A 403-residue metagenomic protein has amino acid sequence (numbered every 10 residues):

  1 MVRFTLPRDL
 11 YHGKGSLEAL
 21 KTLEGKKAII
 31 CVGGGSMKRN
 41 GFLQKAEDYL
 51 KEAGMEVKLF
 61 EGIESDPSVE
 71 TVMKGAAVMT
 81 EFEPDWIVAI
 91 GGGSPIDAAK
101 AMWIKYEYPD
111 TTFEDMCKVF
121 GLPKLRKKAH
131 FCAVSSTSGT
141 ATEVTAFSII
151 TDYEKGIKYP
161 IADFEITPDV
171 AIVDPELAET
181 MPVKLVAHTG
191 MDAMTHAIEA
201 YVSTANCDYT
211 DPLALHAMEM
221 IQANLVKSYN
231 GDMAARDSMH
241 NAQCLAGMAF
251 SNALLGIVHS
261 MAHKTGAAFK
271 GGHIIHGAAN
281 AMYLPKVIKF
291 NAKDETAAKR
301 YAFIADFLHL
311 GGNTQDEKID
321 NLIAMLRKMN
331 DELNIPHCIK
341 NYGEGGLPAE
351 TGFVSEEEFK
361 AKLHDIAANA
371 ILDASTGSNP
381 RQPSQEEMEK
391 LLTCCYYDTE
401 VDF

Functional and structural regions predicted by a protein language model:
M1-W86, I339: ATP/NTP phosphate-donor binding region
E70-E176: Glycine/threonine-rich beta-strand-loop-alpha-helix active-site module that forms ligand/phosphate-binding
G139, C244-N280, D373-G377: Glycine-rich phosphate/pyrophosphate-binding beta-alpha loops
F147-A253: Carboxylate- and glycine-rich phosphate/diphosphate-binding segment that chelates Mg2+/Mn2+
T204-L213, S228-S238, A253-V258, I274-G277 (+4 more regions): Flexible, glycine/charged-enriched surface loops at secondary-structure junctions
A268-G271, G277-E358, V401: Gly/Pro-rich interdomain helix-loop hinge
E357-F403: Short, amphipathic C-terminal "tail helix"
